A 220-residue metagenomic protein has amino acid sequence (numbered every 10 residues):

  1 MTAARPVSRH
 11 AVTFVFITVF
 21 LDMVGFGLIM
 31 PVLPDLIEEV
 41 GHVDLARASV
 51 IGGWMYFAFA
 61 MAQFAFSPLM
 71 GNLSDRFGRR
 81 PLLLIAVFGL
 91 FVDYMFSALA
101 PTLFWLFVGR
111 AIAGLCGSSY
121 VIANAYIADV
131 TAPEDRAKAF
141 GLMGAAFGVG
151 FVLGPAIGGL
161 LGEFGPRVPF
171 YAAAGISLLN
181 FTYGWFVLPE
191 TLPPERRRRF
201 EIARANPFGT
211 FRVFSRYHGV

Functional and structural regions predicted by a protein language model:
T2-S8, P189-V220: Juxtamembrane intracellular "pre-TM" segments in multi-pass secondary transporters
S8-E39, H218-V220: Pair of pore-lining "gating" transmembrane helices in MFS-fold secondary transporters
F20, D93, F104-S118: Hydrophobic core of transmembrane alpha-helices in multi-pass small-molecule transporters, especially MFS/SLC-type
D35-F64: Extracellular/periplasmic helix-loop-helix junction of adjacent transmembrane segments in MFS-like secondary
A60-P68, S118, F151-V152: Residue-level signature of mid-helix packing/kink "hotspots" within the transmembrane helices of 12-pass Major
F64-L103: Conserved MFS/SLC helix-loop-helix module at the cytosolic interface between two early adjacent transmembrane helices
G109-G148: Cytoplasmic helix-loop-helix junction between adjacent transmembrane helices in 12-TM secondary transporters
A146-F186: Helix-loop-helix hairpin linking two adjacent transmembrane segments in secondary transporters
